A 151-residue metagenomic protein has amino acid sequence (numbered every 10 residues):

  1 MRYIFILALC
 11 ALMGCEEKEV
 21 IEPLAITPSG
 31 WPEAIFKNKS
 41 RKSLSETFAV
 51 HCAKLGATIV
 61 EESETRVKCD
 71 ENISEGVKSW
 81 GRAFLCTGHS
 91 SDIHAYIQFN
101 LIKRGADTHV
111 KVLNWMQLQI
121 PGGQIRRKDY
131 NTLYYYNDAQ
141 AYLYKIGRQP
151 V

Functional and structural regions predicted by a protein language model:
M1-I6: Sec-dependent signal peptide recognition, specifically the positively charged N-region followed immediately by
L12-G14: C-terminal motif of bacterial Sec signal peptides marking the signal peptidase cleavage site
E16-V151: Ser/Thr-rich, low-complexity intrinsically disordered terminal regions
